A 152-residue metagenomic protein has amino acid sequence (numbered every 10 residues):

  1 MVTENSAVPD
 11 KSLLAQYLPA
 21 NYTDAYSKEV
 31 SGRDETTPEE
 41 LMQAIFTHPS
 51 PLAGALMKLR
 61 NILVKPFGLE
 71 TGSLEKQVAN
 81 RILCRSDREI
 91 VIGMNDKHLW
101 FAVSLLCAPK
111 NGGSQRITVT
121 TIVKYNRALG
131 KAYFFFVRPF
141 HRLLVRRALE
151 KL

Functional and structural regions predicted by a protein language model:
M1, G68-Q77, L143-L149: Low-complexity, charge- and small-residue-enriched intrinsically disordered regions
M1-F67: Hydrophobic ligand-binding cavity/cleft-lining segments
T23-S27, E89, R116-T118: Intrinsic-disorder/low-complexity, polar/charged segments enriched in Ser/Thr/Lys/Arg/Asp/Glu/Gln
M57-N61, T121-Y125, A148-L152: Short C-terminal domain-edge/linker segments immediately following a structured domain
G72-N111: Hydrophobic-ligand binding "helix-grip"
K97-F135: Beta-strand/loop substructures that line and gate deep hydrophobic ligand-binding cavities in soluble
Y133-L152: A conserved amphipathic terminal alpha-helix motif
